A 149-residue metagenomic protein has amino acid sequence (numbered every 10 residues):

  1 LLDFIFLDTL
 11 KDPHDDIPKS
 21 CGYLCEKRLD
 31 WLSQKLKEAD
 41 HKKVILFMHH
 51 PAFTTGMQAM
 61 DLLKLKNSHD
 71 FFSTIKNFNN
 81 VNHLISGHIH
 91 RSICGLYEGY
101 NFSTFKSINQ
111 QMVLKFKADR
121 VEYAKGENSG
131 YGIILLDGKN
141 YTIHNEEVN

Functional and structural regions predicted by a protein language model:
L1-P13, I45-F47, Y100-K106, H144-E146: Active-site-proximal beta-strand elements of phosphoester/diester hydrolases
D3, I17-N101, I133: His/acidic metal-ligating clusters that form di-metal
L7, C21, L46, H50 (+2 more regions): Amphipathic, alpha-helical segments enriched in basic
L10-D12, P51-F53, H90-S92, I108-Q110 (+1 more regions): Short, solvent-exposed loop/turn segments at secondary-structure junctions
D12-L24, V113-A124: Acidic/histidine-rich helix-loop elements that form or flank divalent-metal/phosphate-binding sites at the catalytic
T74, L96-N149: Binuclear metal-dependent phosphoesterase catalytic core
